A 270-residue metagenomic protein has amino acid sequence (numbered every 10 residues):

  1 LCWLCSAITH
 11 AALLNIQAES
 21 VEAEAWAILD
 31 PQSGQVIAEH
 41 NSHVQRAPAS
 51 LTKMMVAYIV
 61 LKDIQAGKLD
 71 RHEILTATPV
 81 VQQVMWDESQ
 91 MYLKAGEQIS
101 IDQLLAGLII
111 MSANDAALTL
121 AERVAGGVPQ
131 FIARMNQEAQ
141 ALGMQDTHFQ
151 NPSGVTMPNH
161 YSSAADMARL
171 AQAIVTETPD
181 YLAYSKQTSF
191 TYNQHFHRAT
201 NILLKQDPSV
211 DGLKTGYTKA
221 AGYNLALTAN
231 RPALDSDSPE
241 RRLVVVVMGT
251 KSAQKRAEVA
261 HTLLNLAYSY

Functional and structural regions predicted by a protein language model:
S6-I8: N-terminal signal peptide c-region/cleavage motif recognized by signal peptidases
A11-A165, V175: Active-site-adjacent loops and short helices of periplasmic peptidoglycan-processing enzymes
A12-E24, I101, G127-Y270: Penicillin-recognizing serine hydrolase domain
